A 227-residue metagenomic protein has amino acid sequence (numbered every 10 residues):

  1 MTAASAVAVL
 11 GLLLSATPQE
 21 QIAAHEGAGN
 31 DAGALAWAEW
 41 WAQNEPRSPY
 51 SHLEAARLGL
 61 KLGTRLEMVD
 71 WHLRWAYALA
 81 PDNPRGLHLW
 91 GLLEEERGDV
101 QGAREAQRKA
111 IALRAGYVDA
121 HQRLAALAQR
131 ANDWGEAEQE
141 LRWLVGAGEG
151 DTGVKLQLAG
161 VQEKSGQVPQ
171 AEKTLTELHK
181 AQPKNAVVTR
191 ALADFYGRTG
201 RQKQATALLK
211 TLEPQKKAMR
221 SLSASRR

Functional and structural regions predicted by a protein language model:
A8-E54, G63: N-terminal leader/linker segments that initiate helical-solenoid repeat arrays
P18, P49-Y50, P84-R85, V118-D119 (+3 more regions): Helix-start (N-cap) detector for alpha-helical repeat units in TPR-like alpha-solenoids, especially tetratricopeptide
A28-A36, L62-W75, E96-K109, A131-W143 (+2 more regions): Structural signature of tandem alpha-helical TPR/SEL1-like repeats, specifically the intra-repeat loop/turn
W40-Q43, R74-A78, R108-A112, W143-G146 (+2 more regions): Conserved structural position within tetratricopeptide repeats
A186, R190, D194-A218: TPR/TPR-like (Sel1-like) alpha-helical repeat modules
